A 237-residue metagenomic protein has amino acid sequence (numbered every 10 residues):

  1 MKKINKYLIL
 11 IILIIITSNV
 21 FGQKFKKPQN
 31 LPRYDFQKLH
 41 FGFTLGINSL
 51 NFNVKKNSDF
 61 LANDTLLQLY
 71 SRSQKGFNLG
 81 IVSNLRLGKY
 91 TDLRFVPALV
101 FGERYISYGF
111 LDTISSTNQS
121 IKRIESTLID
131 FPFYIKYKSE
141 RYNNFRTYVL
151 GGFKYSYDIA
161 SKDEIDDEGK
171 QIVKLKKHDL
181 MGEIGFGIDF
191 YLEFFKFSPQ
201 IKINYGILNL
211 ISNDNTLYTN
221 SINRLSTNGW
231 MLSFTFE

Functional and structural regions predicted by a protein language model:
M1-P28, F234-E237: Bacterial Sec-dependent N-terminal signal peptides
G22-K75, E237: Short glycine/proline- and aromatic-enriched beta-strand/turn motifs that initiate or cap beta-hairpins
K27-P28, K177-G182, G187-E237: Predominantly the C-terminal beta-signal and adjacent terminal strand-loop region of outer-membrane beta-barrel
Q37-F41, S73-F77, E125-F131, F145 (+2 more regions): Residues that define the transmembrane beta-barrel architecture of outer-membrane proteins
F43-I47, L79-L85, P97-L99, F131-Y137 (+4 more regions): Residues on the lipid-exposed face of transmembrane beta-strands in outer-membrane beta-barrel proteins
N51, Y90-L93, N143, F194-F197: Repeated loop/turn-to-beta-strand initiation elements of outer-membrane beta-barrel proteins
K55-Y70, E103-S126, I159-L175, I211-N223: Flexible, solvent-exposed loop segments that connect beta-strands
G80, L85-S120: A glycine-rich, hydrophobic loop/mini-helix early in the fold
